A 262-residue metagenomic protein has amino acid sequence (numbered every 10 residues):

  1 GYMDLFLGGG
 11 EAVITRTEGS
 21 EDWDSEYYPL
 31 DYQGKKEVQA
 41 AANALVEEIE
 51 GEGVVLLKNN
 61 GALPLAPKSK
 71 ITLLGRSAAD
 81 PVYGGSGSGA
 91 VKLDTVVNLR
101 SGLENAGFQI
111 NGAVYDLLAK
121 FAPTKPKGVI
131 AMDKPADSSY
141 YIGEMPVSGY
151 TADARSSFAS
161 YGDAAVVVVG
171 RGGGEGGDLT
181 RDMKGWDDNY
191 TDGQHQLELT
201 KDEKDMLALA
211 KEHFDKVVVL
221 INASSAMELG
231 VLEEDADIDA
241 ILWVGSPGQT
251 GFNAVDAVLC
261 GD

Functional and structural regions predicted by a protein language model:
G1-D262: C-terminal non-catalytic regions of proteins with extracellular/luminal or membrane-system context
